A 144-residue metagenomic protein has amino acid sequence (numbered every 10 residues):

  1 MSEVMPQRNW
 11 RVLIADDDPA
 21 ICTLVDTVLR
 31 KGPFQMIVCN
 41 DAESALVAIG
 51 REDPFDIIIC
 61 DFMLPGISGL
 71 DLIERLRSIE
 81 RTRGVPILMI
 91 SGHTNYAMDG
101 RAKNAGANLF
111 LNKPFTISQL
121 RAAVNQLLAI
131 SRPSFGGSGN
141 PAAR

Functional and structural regions predicted by a protein language model:
M1-L13, S118-R144: Non-catalytic signal-transmission and effector/linker regions of two-component phosphorelay proteins
C22, P65, N95: The feature encodes the CheY-like receiver
T23-K31: Charged docking surfaces used in two-component/phosphorelay signaling
V38-I57: Acidic, metal-coordinating helix/loop segments flanking the phosphotransfer/catalytic sites of two-component signaling
D61, S91: Active-site residues of response regulator receiver
N108: Short, glycine/charged-rich "phosphate-handling" switch motifs in NTP-dependent and phosphotransfer domains
K113: A Lys-centered signature of the CheY-like receiver
